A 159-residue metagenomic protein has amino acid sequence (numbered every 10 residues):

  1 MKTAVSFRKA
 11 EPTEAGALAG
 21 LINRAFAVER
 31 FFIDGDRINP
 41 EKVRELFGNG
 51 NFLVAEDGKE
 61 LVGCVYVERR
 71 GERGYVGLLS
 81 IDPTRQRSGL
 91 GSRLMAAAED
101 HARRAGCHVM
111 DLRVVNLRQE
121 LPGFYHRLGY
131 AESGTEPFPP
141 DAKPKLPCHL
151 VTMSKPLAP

Functional and structural regions predicted by a protein language model:
M1-T3: Basic/polar N-terminal segments that are highly enriched at the extreme N-terminus, encompassing both cleavable
V5, K9-Q86, M95-A97, H101 (+3 more regions): Acetyl-CoA-dependent GNAT
R44, F52-L53, H108-P159: C-terminal "cap" of GNAT-fold acetyltransferases
G89: Conserved G/P- and acidic residue-centered "switch" motifs that form tight phosphate/ATP-binding loops in soluble
E99, R103, R113-V114: Short acidic/polar micro-motifs centered on Gly/Asp/Asn
